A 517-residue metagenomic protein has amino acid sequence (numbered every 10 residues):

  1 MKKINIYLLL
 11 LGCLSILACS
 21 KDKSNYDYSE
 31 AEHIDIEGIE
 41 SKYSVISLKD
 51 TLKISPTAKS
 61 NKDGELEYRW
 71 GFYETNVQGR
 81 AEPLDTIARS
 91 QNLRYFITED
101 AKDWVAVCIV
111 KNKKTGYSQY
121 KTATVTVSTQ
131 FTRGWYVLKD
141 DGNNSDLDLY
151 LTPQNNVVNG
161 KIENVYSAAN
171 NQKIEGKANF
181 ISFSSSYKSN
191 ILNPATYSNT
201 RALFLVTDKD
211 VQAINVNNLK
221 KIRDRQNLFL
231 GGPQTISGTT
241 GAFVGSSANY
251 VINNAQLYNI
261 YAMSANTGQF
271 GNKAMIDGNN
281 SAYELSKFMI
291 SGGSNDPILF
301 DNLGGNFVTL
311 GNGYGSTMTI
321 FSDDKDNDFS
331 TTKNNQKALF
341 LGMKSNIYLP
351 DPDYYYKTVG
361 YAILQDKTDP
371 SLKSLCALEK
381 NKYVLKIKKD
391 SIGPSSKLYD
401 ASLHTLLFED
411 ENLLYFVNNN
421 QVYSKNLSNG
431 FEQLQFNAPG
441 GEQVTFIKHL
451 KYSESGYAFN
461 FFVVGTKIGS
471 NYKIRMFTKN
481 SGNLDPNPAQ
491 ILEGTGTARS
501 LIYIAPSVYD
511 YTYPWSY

Functional and structural regions predicted by a protein language model:
M1-L8: Bacterial N-terminal signal peptides that target proteins for export
S15-A18: C-terminal motif of bacterial Sec signal peptides marking the signal peptidase cleavage site
S20-V165, S453-G456, T466-Y517: Acidic/polar, low-complexity intrinsically disordered N-terminal segments immediately downstream of a Sec signal
T57-N61, D140-G142, T152, S198-N199 (+7 more regions): Short loop/turn segments immediately following the C-termini of beta-strands
F131-Y136, R201-L203, T358-A362, E411-L414 (+1 more regions): Entry beta-strands of beta-propeller and related beta-repeat scaffolds
P153-Q154, N217, L427-G430, N480: Short loop/turn segments that connect beta-strands within beta-propeller blades
N164-A169, I181, S185-E409, F431-Q433 (+4 more regions): Preference for solvent-exposed, low-hydrophobicity sequence contexts
K367-R475: Intrinsically disordered, low-complexity segments enriched in Gly and acidic/Ser/Thr residues that form flexible
